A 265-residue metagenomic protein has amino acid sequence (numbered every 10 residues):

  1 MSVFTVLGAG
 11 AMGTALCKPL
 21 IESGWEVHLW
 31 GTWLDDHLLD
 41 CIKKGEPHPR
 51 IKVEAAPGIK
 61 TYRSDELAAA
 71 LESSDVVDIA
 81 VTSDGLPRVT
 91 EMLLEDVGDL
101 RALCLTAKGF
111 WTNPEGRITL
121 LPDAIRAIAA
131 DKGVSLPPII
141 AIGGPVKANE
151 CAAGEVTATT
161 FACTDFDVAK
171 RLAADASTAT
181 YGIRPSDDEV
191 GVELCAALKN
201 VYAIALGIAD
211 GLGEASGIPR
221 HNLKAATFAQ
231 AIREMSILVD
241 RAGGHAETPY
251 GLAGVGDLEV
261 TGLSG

Functional and structural regions predicted by a protein language model:
M1-E54, I59-Y62, M92, V97 (+1 more regions): NAD(P)+-binding Rossmann beta1-loop-alpha1 motif at the extreme N-terminus of oxidoreductases
S2, R101, T157: Nucleotide donor/acceptor-binding cores
V6, L29, L103-L105, A141 (+1 more regions): Structural beta-sheet core signal
A9, G13, D35, L86 (+8 more regions): Generic structural signal for well-ordered, non-membrane alpha-helical segments in soluble metabolic enzymes
P57-K60, L67-G154, L172: Rossmann-like NAD(P)(H) cofactor-binding subdomain of soluble oxidoreductases
D96, D131-P138, V156-E247: Internal alpha-helical scaffold of NAD(P)-dependent oxidoreductase catalytic cores
G243-G265: C-terminal substrate-binding/catalytic lobe of Rossmann-fold NAD(P)-dependent oxidoreductases
